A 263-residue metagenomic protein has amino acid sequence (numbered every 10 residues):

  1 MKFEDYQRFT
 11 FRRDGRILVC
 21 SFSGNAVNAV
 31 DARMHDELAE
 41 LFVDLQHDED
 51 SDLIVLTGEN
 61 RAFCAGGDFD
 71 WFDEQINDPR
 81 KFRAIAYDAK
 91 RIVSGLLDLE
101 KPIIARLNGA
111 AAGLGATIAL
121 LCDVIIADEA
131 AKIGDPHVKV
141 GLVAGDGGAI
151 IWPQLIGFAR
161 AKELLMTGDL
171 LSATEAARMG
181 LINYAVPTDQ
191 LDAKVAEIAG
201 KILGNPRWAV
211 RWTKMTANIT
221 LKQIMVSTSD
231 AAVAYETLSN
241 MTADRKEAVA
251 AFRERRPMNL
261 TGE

Functional and structural regions predicted by a protein language model:
M1-E59, S94: Conserved CoA-thioester-binding segment of acyl-CoA-metabolizing enzymes
M1-Y6, A250-E263: Terminal low-complexity tails and localization/encapsulation signals of metabolic enzymes
F3, G58-G95, A111, G141 (+1 more regions): Glycine- (often His-adjacent) and acidic-residue-rich active-site loop that binds/positions the CoA thioester
S94-V210, V233, T237, M241-T242 (+2 more regions): Crotonase-fold acyl-CoA enzyme core
